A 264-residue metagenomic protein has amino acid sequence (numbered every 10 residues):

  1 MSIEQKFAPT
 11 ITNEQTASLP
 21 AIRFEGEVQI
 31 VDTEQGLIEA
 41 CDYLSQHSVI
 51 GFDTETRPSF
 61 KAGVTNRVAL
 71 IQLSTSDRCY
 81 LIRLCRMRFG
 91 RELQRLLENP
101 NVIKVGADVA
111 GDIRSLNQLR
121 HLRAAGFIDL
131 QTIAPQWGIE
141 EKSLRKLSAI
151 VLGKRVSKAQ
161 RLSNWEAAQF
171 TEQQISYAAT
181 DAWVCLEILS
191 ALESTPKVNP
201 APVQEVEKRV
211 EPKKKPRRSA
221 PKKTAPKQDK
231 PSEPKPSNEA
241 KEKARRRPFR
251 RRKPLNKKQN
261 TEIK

Functional and structural regions predicted by a protein language model:
M1-S48, L119, L130, P200 (+1 more regions): N-terminal accessory regions of nucleic-acid-interacting proteins
E25, Q29-D32, G36, S45-V49 (+4 more regions): Conserved DEDDh/DEDDy metal-dependent 3′-5′ exonuclease domain
Q160-S163, A201: Short coil/turn segments at secondary-structure boundaries
S176-K214: Mixed-charge, glycine-rich, non-catalytic linkers/tails in nucleic-acid processing enzymes
R209-K227, S237-K258: Arginine-glycine-rich low-complexity intrinsically disordered regions
E233-P236, K264: C-terminal alpha-helical interaction module
